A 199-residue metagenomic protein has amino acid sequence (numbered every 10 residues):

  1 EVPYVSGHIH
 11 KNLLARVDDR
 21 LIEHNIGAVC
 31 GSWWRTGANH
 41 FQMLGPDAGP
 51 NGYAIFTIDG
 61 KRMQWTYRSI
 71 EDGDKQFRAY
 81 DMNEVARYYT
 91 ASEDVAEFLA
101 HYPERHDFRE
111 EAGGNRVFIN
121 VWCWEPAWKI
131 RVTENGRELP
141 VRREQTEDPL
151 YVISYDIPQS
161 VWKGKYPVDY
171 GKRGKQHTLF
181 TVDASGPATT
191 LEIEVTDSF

Functional and structural regions predicted by a protein language model:
E1-E97, Y102, L139-P140, V161: Conserved beta-sheet core of the metallophosphoesterase superfamily
T90-F199: Long, low-complexity serine/threonine/glycine- and acidic-rich segments characteristic of extracellular
